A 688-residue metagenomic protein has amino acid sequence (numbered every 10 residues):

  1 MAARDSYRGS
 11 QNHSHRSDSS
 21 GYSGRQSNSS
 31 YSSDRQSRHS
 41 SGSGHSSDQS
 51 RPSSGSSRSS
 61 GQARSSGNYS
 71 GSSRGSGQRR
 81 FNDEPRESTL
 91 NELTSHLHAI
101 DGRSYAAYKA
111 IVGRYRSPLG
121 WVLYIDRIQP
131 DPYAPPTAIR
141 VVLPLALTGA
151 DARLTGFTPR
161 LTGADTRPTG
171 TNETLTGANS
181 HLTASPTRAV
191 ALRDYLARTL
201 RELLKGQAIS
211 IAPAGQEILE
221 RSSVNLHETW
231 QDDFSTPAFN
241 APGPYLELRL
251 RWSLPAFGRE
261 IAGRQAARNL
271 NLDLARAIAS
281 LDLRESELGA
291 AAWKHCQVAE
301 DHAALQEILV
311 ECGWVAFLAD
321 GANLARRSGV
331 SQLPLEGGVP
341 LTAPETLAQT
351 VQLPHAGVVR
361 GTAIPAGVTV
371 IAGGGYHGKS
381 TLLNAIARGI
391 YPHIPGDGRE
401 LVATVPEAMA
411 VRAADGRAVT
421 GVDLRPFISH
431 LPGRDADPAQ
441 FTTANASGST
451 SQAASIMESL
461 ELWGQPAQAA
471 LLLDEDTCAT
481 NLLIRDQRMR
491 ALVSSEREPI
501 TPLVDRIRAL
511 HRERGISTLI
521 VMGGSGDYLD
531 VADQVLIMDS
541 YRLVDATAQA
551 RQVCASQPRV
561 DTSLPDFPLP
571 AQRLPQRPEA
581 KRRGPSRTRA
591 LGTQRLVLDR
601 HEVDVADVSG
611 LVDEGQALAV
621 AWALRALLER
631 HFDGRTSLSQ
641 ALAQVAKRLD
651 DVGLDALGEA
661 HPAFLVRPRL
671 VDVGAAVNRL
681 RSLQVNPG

Functional and structural regions predicted by a protein language model:
A2-A304, I308-G313, L324, N686-G688: N-terminal accessory targeting/assembly segments
L283, A290-V339, G416-V419, D435-T443 (+1 more regions): Long, charge-dense accessory insertions within large macromolecular proteins
A325-R360, A403-A408, R412-V419, L424-S429: N-terminal pre-Walker A segment at the start of P-loop NTPase domains
V359-R388: Glycine-rich phosphate-binding P-loop
R388-R399: Post-Walker A helix-loop "phosphate-sensing" segment adjacent to the P-loop in P-loop NTPases
A403-M457, P466, T477: Conserved nucleotide-sensing/catalytic segment adjacent to the nucleotide-binding pocket in NTP-handling enzymes
W463-I507, H511-R512, V521-R551: Conserved P-loop NTPase nucleotide-binding/switch module
R512-G515, V521-G688: Conserved NTP phosphate-binding and transfer environment spanning the P-loop NTPase/kinase superfamily
